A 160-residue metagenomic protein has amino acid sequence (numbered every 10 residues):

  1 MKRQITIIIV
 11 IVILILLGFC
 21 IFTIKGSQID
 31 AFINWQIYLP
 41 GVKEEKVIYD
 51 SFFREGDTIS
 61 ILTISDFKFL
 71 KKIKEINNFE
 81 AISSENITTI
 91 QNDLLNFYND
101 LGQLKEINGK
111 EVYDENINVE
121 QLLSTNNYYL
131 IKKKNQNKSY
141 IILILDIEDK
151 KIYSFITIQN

Functional and structural regions predicted by a protein language model:
M1-L17: N-terminal Sec-pathway targeting helices
K2, F52, I144-D146: A general structural signal for short secondary-structure junctions and capping/turn motifs
R3-I5, F67, V112: Intrinsic disorder/low-complexity segments enriched in polar/small residues
Q4-I5, E45-V47, N126-Y128: Short secondary-structure boundary micro-motifs
V10-V12, V42, V47, I64 (+3 more regions): Extended aliphatic helical segments
L16-T89: N-terminal export/targeting and maturation segments
I87-N160: Extracytoplasmic electrostatic interaction patches
